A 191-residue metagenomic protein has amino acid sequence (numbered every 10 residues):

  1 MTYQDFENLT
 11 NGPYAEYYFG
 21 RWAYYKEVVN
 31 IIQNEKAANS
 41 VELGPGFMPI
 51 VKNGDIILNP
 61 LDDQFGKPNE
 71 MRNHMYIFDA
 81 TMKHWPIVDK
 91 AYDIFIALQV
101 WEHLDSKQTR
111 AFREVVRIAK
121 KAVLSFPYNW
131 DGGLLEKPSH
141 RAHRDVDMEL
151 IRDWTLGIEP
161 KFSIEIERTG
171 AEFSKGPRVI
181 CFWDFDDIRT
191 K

Functional and structural regions predicted by a protein language model:
M1-K90, T109-F112, K137-K191: Conserved N-terminal segment of class I S-adenosyl-L-methionine
A38, D93, K120: Conserved acidic residues
P86, Q99-V100: Short switch/coupling loops within ABC ATPase nucleotide-binding domains
I96: A conserved beta-strand element that flanks and buttresses the S-adenosyl-L-methionine
V100-W101, Y128: Hydrophobic adenine-recognition pocket in adenosine-nucleotide-binding enzymes
D105-S106: Conserved D-loop-proximal element of ABC-family nucleotide-binding domains
V115: Class I S-adenosylmethionine-dependent transferase superfamily signal
A119-D131: Conserved beta-strand signature within the Rossmann-like core of class I S-adenosyl-L-methionine
